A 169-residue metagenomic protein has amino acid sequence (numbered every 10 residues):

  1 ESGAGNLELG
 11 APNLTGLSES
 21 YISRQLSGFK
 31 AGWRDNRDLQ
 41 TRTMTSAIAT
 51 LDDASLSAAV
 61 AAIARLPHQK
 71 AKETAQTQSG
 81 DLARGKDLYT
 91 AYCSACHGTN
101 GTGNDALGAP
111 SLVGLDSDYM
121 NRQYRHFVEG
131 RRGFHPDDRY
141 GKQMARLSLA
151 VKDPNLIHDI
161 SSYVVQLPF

Functional and structural regions predicted by a protein language model:
E1-A4, T77-T102: Sequence/structural segment immediately N-terminal to covalent heme-attachment motifs in c-type and related
G3, R34, H68, G101 (+1 more regions): Activation segment of ePK-like protein kinases, specifically the conserved APE
L7-L9, S20, Y89, T102-L107 (+1 more regions): Short, electropositive, low-hydrophobicity segments enriched in small/polar residues
L7-N13, F29-A59, I63, E73-A75 (+4 more regions): Axial heme c-ligation environment in periplasmic c-type cytochrome domains
T15, E19, S23, K86-T90 (+2 more regions): Sequence context surrounding c-type heme c attachment/ligation sites in exported
L17, A47, C96-T99, L115 (+1 more regions): Small disulfide-bonded, cysteine-rich extracellular recognition modules and tandem repeats
L26: Active-site substrate-binding loop specific to GH73 endo-beta-N-acetylglucosaminidase modules in bacterial autolysins
